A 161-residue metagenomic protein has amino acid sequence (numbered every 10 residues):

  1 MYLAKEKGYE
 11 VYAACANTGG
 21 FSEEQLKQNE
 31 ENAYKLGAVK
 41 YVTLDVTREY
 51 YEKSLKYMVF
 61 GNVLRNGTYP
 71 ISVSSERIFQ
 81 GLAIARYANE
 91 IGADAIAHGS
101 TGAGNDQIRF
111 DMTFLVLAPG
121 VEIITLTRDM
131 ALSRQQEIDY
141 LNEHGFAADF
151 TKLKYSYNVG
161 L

Functional and structural regions predicted by a protein language model:
M1-L161: Nucleotide-activated chemistry modules centered on ATP-dependent adenylation/adenylyltransferase
